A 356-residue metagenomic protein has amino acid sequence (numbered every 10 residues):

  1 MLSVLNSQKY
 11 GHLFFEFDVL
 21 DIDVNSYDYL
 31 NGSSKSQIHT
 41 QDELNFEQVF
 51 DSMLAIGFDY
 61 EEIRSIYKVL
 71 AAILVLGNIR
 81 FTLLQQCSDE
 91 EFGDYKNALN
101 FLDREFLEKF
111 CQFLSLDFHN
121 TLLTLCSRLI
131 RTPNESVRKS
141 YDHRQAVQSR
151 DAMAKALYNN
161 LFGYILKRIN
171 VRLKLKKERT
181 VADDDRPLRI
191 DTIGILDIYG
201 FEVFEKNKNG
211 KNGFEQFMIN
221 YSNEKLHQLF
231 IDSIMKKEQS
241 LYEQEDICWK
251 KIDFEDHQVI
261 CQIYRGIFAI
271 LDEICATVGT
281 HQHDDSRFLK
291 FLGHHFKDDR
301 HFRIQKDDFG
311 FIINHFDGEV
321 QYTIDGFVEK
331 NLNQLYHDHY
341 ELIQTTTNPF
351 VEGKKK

Functional and structural regions predicted by a protein language model:
M1-K355: N-terminal switch/interaction subdomains of large nucleotide-dependent motors and GTPases
